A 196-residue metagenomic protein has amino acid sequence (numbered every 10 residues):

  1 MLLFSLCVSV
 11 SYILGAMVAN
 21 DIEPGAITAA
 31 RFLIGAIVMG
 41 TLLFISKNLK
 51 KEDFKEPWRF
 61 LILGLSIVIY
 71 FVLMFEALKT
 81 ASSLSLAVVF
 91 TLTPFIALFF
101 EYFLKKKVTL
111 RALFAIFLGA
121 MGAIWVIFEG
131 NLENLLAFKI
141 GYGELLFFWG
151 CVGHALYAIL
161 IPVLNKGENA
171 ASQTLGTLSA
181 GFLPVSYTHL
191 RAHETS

Functional and structural regions predicted by a protein language model:
M1-A26, I69, L73, L136-V163 (+1 more regions): Glycine-/small-residue-enriched transmembrane alpha-helix faces in small-molecule transporters and effluxers
C7-Y12, L43-L86, F90, W125: Specific transmembrane alpha-helical segments of multi-pass solute transporters/efflux pumps, especially DMT/EamA
S11, I34-V38, V89-Y102, A180-P184: Alpha-helical transmembrane segments of compact multi-pass small-molecule transporters, enriched in specific families
V18, I27, R31, A77 (+3 more regions): Hydrophobic/aromatic residues within transmembrane alpha-helices of multi-pass small-molecule transporters
N20-I27, V72-F90, N169-A171, S196: Structural motif at transmembrane-helix junctions in multi-pass transporters
M39, T91, V108-G130, P184-V185: Hydrophobic transmembrane alpha-helices of multi-pass small-molecule transport proteins
E56-L61, V108-A120, N169-L175: Cytoplasmic-side transmembrane-helix entry/capping segments in multi-pass membrane proteins
T188-T195: Conserved small/polar residues in nucleotide/adenosyl-binding loops
